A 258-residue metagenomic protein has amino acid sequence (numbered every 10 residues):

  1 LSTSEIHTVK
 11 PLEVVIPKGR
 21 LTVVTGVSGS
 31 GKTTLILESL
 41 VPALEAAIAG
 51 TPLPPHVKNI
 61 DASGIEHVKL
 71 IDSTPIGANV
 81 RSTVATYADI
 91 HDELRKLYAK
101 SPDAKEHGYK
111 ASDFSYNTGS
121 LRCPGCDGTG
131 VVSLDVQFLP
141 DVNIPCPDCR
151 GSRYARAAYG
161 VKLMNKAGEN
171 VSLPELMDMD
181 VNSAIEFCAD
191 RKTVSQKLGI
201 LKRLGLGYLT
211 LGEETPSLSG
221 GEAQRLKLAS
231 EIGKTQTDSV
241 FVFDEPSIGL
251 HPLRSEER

Functional and structural regions predicted by a protein language model:
L1-E256: Conserved phosphate-binding elements of NTP-dependent enzyme cores
